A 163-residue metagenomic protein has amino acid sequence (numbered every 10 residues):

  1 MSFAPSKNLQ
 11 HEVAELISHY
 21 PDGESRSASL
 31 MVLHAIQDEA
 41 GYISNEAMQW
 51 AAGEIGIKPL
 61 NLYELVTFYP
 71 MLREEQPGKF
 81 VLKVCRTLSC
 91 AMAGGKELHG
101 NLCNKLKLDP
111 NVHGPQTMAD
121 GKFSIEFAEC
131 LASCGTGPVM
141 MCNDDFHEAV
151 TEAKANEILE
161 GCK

Functional and structural regions predicted by a protein language model:
M1-K163: Signature of N-terminal electron-transfer/Fe-S-associated modules in redox systems
